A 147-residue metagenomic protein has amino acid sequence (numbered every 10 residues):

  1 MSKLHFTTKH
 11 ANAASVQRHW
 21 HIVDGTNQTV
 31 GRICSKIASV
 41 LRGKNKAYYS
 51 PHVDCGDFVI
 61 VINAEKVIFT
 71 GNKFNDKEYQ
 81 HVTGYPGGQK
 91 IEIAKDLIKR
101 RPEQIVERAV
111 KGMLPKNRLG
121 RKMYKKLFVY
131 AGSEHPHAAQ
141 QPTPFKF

Functional and structural regions predicted by a protein language model:
M1-E107, R118, P136-F147: Ribosome large-subunit tunnel/peptidyl-transferase-proximal elements
L114-Y130: C-terminal structural segments of small proteins and small subunits
V129-H137: Short, highly charged C-terminal tails/helix-capping segments
